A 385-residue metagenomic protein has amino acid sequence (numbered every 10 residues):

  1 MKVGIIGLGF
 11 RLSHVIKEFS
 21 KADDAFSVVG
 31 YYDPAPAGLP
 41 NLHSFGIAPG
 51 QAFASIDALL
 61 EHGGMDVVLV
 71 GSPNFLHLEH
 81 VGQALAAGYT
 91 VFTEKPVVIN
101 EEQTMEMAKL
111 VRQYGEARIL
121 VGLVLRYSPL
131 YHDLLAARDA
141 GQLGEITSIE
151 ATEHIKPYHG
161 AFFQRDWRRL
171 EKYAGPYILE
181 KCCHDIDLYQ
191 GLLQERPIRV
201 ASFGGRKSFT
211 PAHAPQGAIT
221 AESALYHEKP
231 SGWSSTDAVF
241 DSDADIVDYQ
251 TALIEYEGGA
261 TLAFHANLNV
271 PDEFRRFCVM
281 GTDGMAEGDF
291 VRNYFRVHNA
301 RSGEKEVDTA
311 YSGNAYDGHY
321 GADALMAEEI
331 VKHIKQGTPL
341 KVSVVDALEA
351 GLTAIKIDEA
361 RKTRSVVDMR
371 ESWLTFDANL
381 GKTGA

Functional and structural regions predicted by a protein language model:
M1-I47: N-terminal Rossmann-like dinucleotide-binding module
P34-A37, A315-A327, V345-G351: Active-site loop of classical SDR/Rossmann-like NAD(P)-dependent oxidoreductases, centered on the catalytic Tyr-X3-Lys
N41-P49, M107-Q113: Short, conserved SAM-binding/catalytic segment of Class I S-adenosyl-L-methionine-dependent methyltransferases
Q51-E61: Short acidic low-complexity segments
H62, D66-V67, P73-N74, L78-R126 (+1 more regions): Beta-strand-loop-alpha-helix segment that lines the small-molecule cofactor/substrate pocket of alpha/beta enzymes
V67-L69, E257, R292, S302 (+1 more regions): C-terminal helix-rich "cap/oligomerization" subdomain common to oxidoreductases
A117, L125-D237, R364: Predominantly a Rossmann-like dinucleotide-binding segment in NAD(P)-dependent oxidoreductases
G204-G205, T210-G217, S223-L325: NAD(P)-dinucleotide binding in Rossmann-like oxidoreductases
